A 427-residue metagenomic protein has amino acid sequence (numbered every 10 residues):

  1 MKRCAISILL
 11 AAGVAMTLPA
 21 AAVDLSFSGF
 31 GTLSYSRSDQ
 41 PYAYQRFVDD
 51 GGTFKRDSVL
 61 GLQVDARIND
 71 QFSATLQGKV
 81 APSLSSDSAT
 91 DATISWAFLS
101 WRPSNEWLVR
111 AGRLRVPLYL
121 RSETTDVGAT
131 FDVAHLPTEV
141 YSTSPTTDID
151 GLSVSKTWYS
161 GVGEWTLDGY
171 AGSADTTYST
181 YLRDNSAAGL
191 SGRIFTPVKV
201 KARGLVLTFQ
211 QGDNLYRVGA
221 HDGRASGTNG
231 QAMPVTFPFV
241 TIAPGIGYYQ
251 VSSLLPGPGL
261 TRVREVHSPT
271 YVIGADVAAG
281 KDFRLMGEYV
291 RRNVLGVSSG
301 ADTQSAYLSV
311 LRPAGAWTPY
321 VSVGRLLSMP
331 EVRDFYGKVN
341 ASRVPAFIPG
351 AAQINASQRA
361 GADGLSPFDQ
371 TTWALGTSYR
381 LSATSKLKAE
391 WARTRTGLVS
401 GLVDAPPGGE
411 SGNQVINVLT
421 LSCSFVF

Functional and structural regions predicted by a protein language model:
M1-I8: Bacterial N-terminal signal peptides that target proteins for export
T17-P19: N-terminal signal peptide c-region/cleavage motif recognized by signal peptidases
A21-S28, Y181, Q231-A232: Cleaved targeting-peptide boundary
V23-F30, S34, G51-T177, K199 (+3 more regions): Outer membrane beta-barrel
S34-Q40, K79-S85, L118-L120, H135-T138 (+6 more regions): Sequence/structural signature of outer-membrane beta-barrel proteins
S36-S58, L182-R193, L398, L402-G408: Surface-exposed strand-loop-strand hairpins of Gram-negative outer-membrane beta-barrel proteins
V48, R102, V218-S226, A232-F427: Outer-membrane beta-barrel pore domains
A188-A232: Loop-centered beta-sheet repeat module
